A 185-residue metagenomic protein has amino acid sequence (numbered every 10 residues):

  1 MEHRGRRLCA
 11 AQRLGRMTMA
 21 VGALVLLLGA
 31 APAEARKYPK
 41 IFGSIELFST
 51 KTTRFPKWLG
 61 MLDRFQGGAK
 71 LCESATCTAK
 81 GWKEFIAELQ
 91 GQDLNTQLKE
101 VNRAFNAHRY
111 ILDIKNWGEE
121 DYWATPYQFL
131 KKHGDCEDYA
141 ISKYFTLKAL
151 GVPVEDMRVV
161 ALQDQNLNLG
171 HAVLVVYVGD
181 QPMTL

Functional and structural regions predicted by a protein language model:
E2, A33-L185: A structural boundary/capping signal
E2-M19: Bacterial N-terminal signal peptides that target proteins for export
T18-L27: Bacterial N-terminal signal peptides
